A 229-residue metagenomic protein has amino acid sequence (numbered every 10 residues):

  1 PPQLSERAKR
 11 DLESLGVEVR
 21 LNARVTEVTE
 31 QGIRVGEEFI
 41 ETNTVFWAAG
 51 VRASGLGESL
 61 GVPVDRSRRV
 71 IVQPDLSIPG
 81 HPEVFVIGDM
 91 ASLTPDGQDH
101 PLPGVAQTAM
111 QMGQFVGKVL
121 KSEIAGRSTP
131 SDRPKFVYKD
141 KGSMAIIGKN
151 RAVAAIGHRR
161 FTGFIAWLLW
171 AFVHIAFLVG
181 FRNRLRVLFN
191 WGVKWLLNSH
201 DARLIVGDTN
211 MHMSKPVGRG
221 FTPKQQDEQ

Functional and structural regions predicted by a protein language model:
P1-A23: Rossmann-like dinucleotide-binding cores of NAD(P)H-dependent redox enzymes
E13, W47, E58, E123 (+1 more regions): Short polybasic/polar patches that bind polyanions
L21-G32: A conserved short coil-to-beta-strand element within the FAD-binding core of flavoproteins
G32-R34, F39-M112, K118: FAD-site-proximal beta/loop scaffold in flavoenzymes
K118-Q229: C-terminal, flexible cofactor-proximal segment of oxidoreductases
